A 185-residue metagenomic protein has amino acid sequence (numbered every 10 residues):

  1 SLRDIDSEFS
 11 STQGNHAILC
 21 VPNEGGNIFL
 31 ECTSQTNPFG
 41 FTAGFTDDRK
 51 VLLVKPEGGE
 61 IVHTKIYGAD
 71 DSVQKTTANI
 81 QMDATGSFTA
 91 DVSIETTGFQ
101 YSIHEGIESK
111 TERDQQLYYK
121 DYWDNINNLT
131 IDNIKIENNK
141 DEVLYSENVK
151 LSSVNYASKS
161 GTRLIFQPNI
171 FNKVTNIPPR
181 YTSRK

Functional and structural regions predicted by a protein language model:
L2-K185: A sensor for short, sequence-defined functional sites
